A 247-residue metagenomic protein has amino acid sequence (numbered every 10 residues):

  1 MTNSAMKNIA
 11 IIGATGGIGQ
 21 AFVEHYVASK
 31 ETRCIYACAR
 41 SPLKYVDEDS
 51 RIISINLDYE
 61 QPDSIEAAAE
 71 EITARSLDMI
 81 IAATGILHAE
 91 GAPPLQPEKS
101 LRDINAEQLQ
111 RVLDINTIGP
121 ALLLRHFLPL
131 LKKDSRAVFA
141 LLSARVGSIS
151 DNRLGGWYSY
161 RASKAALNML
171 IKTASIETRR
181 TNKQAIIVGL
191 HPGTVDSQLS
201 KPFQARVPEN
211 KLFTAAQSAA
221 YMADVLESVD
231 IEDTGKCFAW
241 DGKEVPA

Functional and structural regions predicted by a protein language model:
I12-V27: N-terminal Rossmann NAD(P)H-binding glycine-rich loop of SDR-like oxidoreductase domains
V27-D47: Conserved glycine-rich Rossmann-like NAD(P)H-binding loop of the short-chain dehydrogenase/reductase
E48-D63: Rossmann-fold cofactor-recognition segment
I81, A140, I187-L190, S200: Hydrophobic structural elements of the Rossmann-like NAD(P)H-binding subdomain that define the short-chain
I86-L113, I118, K132-T181: Catalytic loop of short-chain dehydrogenase/reductase
G119-L124: Conserved internal alpha-helix within the Rossmann fold of NAD(P)-dependent oxidoreductases
T178-V195, T234: Conserved Rossmann-fold SDR core element
G189, S197, K201-A247: C-terminal helical subdomain
